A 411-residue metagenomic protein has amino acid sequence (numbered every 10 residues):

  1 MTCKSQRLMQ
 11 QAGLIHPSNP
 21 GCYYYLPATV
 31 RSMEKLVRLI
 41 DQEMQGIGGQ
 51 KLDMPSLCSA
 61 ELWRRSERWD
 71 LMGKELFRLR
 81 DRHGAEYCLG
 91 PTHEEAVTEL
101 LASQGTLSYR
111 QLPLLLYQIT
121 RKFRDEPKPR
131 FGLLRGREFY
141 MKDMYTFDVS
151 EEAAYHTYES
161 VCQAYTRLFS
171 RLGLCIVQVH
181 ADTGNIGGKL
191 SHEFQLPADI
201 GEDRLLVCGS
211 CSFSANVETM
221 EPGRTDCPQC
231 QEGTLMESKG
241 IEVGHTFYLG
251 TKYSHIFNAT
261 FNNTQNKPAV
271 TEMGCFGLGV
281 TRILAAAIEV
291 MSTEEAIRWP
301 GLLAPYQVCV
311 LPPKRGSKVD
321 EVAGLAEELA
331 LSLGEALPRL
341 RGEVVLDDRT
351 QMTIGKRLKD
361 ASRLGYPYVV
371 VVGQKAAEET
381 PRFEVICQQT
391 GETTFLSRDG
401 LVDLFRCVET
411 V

Functional and structural regions predicted by a protein language model:
M1-V411: NTP/phosphate- and nucleic-acid-binding module
